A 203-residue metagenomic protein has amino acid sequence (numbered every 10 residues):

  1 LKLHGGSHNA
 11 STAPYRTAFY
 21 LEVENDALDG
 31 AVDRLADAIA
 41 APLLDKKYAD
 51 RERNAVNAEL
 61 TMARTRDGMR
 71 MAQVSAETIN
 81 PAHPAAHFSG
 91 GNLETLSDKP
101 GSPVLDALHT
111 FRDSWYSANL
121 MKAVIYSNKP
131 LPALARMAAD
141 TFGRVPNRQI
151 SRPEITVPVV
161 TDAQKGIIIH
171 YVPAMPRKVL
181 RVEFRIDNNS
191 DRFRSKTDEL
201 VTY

Functional and structural regions predicted by a protein language model:
L1-A27, A63-L120, R144-D191: Non-catalytic beta-strand/loop surface segments
H4, A38-A41, M137-R148: Conserved short hydrophobic interaction patches
L21-A55: M16/insulysin-pitrilysin zinc metalloprotease superfamily fold
L28-G30, L131-A135, R192-R194: Short, conserved charged micro-motifs
A41, D45, L131-P132, N188-R192: Short beta-strands and strand-coil junctions in structured, solvent-facing domains, enriched
Y48, R53, G68, L105-T141: Non-catalytic, conformational "gating/processing" segments within enzyme and secreted inhibitor domains
R194-Y203: Short, intrinsically disordered, charge-balanced linker/junction segments flanking boundaries in proteins
